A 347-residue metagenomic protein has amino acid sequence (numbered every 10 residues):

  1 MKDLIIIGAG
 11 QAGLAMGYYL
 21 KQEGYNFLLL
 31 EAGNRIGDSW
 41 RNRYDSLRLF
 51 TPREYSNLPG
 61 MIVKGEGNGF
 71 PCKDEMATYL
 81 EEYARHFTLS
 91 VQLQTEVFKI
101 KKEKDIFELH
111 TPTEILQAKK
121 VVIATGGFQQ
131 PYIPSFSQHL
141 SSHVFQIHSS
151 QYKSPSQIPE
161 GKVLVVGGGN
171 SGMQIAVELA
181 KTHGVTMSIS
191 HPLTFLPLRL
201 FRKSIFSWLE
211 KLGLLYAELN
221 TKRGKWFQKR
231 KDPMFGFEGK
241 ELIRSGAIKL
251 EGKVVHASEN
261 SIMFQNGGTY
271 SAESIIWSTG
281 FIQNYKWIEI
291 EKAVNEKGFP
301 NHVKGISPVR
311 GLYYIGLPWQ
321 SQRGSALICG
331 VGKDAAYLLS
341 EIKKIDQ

Functional and structural regions predicted by a protein language model:
M1-G33, D38-S39, N68-N170, Q174-Q347: Flavin (primarily FAD) cofactor-binding/catalytic cores of flavoenzymes
R35, Y44-L47: Aromatic-lined carbohydrate-binding/catalytic grooves of carbohydrate-active enzymes
W40-Y44, T51, I62, R199: Short, flexible helix/strand-to-coil boundary loops that buttress conserved ligand/catalytic motifs in alpha/beta
L49-N68, Y216-L219: Glycine-rich flavin
